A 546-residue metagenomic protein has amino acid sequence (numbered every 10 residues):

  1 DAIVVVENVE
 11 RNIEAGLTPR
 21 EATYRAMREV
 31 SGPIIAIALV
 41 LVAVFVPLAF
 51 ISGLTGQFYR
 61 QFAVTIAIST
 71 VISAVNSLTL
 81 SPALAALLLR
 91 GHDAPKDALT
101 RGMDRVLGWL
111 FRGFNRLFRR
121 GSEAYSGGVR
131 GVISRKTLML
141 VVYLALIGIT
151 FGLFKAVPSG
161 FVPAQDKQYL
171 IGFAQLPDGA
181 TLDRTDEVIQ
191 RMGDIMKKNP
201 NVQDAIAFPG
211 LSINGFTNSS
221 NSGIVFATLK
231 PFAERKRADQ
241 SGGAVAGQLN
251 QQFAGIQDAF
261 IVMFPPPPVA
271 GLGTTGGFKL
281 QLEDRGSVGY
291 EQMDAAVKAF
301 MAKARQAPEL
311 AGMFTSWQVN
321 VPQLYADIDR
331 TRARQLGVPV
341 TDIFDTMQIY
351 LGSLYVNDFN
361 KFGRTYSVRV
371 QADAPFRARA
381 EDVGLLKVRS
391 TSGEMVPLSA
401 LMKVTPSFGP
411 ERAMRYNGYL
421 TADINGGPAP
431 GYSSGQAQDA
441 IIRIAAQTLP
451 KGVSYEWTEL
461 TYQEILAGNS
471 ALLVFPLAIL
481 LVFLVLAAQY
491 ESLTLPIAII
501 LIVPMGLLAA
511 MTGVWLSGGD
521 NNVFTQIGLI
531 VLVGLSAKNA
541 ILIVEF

Functional and structural regions predicted by a protein language model:
D1, G32-F45, S69, S77 (+8 more regions): Hydrophobic alpha-helical transmembrane segments in multi-pass membrane proteins
D1-R11, V46, F50, I68 (+1 more regions): Hydrophobic transmembrane alpha-helices and their membrane-interface caps in long multi-pass transport proteins
D1-V9, V30-F50, Q57-F111, V225 (+2 more regions): Transmembrane alpha-helices and their membrane-interface boundaries in multi-pass membrane transporters and channels
R11-A36, Y59, W457, G468: Helix-loop junctions and hydrophobic alpha-helical segments within the transmembrane domains of large membrane
V30, R101-V162: Signature of alpha-helical transmembrane segments and their immediate interfacial
V46-A49, A74, L78, P82 (+6 more regions): Membrane-embedded alpha-helical segments of multi-pass transporters/permeases
L140, G152, A156, I171 (+5 more regions): Surface-exposed amphipathic alpha-helical segments in non-transmembrane regions that serve as interaction surfaces
D166-T181: Short extracytoplasmic/periplasmic juxtamembrane "stem" segments immediately C-terminal to an N-terminal membrane anchor
